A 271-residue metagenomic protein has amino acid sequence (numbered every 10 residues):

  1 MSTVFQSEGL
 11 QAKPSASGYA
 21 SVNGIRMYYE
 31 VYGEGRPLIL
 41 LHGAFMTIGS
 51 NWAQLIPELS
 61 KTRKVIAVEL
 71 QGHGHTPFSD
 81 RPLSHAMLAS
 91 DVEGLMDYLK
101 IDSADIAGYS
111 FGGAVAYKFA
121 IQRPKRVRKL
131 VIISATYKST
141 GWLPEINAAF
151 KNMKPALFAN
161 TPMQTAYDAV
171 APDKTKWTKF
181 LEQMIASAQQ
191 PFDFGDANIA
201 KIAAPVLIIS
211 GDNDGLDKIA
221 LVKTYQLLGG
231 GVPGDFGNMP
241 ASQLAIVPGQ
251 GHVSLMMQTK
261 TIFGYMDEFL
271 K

Functional and structural regions predicted by a protein language model:
M1-L38, T62-R63, K271: Alpha/beta-hydrolase fold catalytic core
I25-P77: Conserved HGGG/HGGXW glycine-rich cap/lid loop of the alpha/beta-hydrolase fold
A67-A107: Active-site loop/oxyanion-hole signature of alpha/beta-hydrolase fold enzymes
A114-Q122, R128-Q164: Flexible "cap/lid" loop of the alpha/beta hydrolase fold
Q183-N198: Active-site nucleophile elbow and catalytic-triad environment of alpha/beta-hydrolase enzymes
I202, I208-S210: Short beta-strand/loop motif that positions the catalytic acidic residue of the alpha/beta-hydrolase fold
G215-K223, L255: Conserved alpha/beta-hydrolase "acid-adjacent" motif
P240-K271: Catalytic active-site module of serine/aspartate enzymes centered on a nucleophile-bearing elbow/loop
